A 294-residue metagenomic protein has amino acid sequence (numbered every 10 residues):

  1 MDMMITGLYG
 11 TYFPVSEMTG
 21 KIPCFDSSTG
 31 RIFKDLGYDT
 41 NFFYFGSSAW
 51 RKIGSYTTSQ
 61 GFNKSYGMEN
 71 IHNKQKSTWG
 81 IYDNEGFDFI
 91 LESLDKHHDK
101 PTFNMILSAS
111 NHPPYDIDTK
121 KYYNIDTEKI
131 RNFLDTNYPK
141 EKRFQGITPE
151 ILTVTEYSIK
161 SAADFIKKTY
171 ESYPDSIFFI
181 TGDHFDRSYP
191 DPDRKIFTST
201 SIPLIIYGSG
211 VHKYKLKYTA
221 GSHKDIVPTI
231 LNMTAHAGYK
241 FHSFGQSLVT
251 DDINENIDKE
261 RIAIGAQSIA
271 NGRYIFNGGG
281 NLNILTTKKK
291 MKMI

Functional and structural regions predicted by a protein language model:
M1-I294: Solvent-exposed soluble domains appended to multi-pass membrane proteins
